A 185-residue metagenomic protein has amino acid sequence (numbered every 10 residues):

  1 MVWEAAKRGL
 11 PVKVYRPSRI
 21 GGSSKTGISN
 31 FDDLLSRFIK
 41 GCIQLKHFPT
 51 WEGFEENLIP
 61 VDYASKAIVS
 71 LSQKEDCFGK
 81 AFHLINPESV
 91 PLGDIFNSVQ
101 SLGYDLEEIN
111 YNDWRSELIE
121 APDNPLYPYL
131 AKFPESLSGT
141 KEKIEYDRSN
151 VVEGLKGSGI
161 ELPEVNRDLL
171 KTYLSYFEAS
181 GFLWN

Functional and structural regions predicted by a protein language model:
M1-R16: Active-site Tyr-X1-5-Lys
G21-D32, P49-D62: Glycine-rich "substrate-gating" loop/helix at the edge of Rossmann-like oxidoreductase active sites
S23-L35, L71-F82: Glycine/proline-rich active-site loop of Rossmann-fold NAD(P)-dependent oxidoreductases
S36-T50: A short C-terminal helix-loop "cap" of Rossmann-like NAD(P)-dependent dehydrogenase/epimerase domains
D62-Q73, R167, K171: Amphipathic alpha-helical segments that line or abut small-molecule/effector binding pockets and mediate allosteric
L71-S136, E153, F177-N185: Mid/C-terminal beta-alpha module of Rossmann-like enzyme folds, strongest in SDR-family dehydrogenases/epimerases
A121, L137-R148: Active-site loop of classical SDR/Rossmann-like NAD(P)-dependent oxidoreductases, centered on the catalytic Tyr-X3-Lys
E145-N185: Amphipathic terminal alpha-helices
